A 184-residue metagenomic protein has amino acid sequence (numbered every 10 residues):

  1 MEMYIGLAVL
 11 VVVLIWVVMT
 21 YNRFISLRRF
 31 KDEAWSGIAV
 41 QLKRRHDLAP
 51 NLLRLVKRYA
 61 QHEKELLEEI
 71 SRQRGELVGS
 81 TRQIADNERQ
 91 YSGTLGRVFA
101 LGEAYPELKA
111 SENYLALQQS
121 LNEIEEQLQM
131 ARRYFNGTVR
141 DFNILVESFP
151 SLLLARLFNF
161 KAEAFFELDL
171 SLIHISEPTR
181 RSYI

Functional and structural regions predicted by a protein language model:
M1-S176: A helix-centric hydrophobic-segment signal that preferentially recognizes long, alpha-helical stretches used
E177-R180, I184: Positively charged, low-complexity/disordered segments
